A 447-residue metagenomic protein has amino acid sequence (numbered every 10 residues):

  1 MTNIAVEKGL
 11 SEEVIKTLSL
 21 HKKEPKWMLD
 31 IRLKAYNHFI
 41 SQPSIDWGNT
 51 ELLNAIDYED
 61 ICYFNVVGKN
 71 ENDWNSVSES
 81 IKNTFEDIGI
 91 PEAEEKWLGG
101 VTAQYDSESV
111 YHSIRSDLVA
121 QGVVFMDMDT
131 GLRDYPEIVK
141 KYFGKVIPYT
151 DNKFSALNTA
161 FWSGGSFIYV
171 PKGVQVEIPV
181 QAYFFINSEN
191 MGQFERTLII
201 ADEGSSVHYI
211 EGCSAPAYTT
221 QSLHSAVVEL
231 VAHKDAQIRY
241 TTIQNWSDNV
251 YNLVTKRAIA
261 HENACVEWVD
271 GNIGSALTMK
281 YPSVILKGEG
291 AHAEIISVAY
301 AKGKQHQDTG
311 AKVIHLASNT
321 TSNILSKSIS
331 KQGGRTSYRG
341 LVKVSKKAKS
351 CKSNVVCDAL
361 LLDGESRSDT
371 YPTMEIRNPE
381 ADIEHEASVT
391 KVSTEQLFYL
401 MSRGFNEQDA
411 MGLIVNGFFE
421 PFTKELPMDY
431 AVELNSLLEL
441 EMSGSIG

Functional and structural regions predicted by a protein language model:
M1, V6-K8, S366, G447: Conduit-forming functional cores of very large proteins
I4-D151, S155-A156, L325-K331: N-terminal amphipathic, basic helical "cap/leader" segment at the start of enzyme domains
Y111-F405, F419-G447: Conserved beta-strand/loop scaffold segments within soluble protein domains that form the structured core and edges
